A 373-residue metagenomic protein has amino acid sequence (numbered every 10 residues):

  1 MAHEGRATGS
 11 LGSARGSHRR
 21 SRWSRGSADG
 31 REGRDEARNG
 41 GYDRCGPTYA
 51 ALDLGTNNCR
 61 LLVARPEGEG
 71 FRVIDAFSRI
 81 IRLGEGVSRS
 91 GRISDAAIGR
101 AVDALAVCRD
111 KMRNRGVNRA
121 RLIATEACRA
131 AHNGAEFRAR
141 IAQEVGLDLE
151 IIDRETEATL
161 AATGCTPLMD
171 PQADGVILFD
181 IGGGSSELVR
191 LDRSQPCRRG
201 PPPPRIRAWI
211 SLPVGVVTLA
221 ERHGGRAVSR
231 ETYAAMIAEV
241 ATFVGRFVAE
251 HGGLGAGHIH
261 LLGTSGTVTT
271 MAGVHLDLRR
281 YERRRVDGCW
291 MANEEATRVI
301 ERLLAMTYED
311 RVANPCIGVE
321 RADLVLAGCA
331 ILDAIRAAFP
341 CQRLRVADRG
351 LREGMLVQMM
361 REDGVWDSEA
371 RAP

Functional and structural regions predicted by a protein language model:
M1-A50, C59, P66-A124, A139-D148: N-terminal glycine/serine-rich phosphate-binding loop of ATP-dependent small-molecule kinases, especially carbohydrate
R44-G46, T56, A173, G183 (+1 more regions): A generic fold-level signal
Y49, V63-P66, R82, G86-R115 (+4 more regions): Helical "lid/coupling" subdomains associated with nucleotide-phosphate turnover
D53-N58, F179-S185, T264-V268, G350: A short acidic Gly-Thr/Ser loop motif
N58, A76, V176, G183-E187 (+1 more regions): Broad gene-expression machinery/nucleic-acid interaction feature
